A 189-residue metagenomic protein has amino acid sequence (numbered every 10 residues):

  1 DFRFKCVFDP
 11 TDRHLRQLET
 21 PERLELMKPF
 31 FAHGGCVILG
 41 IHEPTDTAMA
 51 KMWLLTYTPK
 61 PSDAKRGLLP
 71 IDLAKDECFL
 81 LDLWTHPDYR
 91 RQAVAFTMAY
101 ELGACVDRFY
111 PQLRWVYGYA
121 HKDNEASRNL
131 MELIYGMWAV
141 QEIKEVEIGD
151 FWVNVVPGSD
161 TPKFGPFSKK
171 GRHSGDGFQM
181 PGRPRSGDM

Functional and structural regions predicted by a protein language model:
D1-Q17: Conserved N-terminal entry element of GNAT/NAT acetyltransferase domains
Q17-V37: Active-site rim helix/loop that mediates acceptor-substrate recognition in acyltransferases
K28-P29, H33, T45-C78, D82: Conserved acyl-donor/pantetheine-binding loop and adjacent beta-alpha core of acyl/acetyltransferases and related
L39-E43: Core beta-strand residues in small-molecule sensory/regulatory alpha/beta domains
F79-T85, R91-D107, L133: Conserved acetyl-CoA-binding loop-helix of GNAT-fold acetyltransferases
D107-A120: Conserved GNAT acetyl-CoA-binding A-motif
K122-I143: Conserved active-site alpha-helix within GNAT-family acetyltransferase domains
E145-M189: C-terminal "cap" of GNAT-fold acetyltransferases
